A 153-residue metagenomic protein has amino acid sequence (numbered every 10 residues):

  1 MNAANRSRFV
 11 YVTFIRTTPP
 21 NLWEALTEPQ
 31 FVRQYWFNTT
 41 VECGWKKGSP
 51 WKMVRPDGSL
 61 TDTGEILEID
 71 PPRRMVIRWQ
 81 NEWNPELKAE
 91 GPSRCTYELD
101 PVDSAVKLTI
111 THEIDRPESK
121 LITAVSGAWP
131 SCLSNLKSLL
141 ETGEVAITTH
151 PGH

Functional and structural regions predicted by a protein language model:
M1-V10: Short acidic N-proximal helix/loop "leader" segments that mark the beginning of a domain or an inter-domain linker
V10-Y11, Q30-T63, T149-H153: Short beta-edge strand/loop motif at the mouth of beta-sheet-based domains
T13, T63-E68, S93-D100: Hydrophobic/aromatic beta-strand elements that line small-molecule binding cavities or substrate pockets in beta-rich
R16-Q34: Amphipathic alpha-helical segments
P19-P20, L67-R74, E98-K107: A short, structured loop/turn motif at beta-sheet edges
L22-W23, V32, W51, I66 (+4 more regions): Hydrophobic pocket/interface hotspot
N84-P130, I147: Beta-strand/loop substructures that line and gate deep hydrophobic ligand-binding cavities in soluble
S138-H153: Short, highly charged C-terminal tails/helix-capping segments
